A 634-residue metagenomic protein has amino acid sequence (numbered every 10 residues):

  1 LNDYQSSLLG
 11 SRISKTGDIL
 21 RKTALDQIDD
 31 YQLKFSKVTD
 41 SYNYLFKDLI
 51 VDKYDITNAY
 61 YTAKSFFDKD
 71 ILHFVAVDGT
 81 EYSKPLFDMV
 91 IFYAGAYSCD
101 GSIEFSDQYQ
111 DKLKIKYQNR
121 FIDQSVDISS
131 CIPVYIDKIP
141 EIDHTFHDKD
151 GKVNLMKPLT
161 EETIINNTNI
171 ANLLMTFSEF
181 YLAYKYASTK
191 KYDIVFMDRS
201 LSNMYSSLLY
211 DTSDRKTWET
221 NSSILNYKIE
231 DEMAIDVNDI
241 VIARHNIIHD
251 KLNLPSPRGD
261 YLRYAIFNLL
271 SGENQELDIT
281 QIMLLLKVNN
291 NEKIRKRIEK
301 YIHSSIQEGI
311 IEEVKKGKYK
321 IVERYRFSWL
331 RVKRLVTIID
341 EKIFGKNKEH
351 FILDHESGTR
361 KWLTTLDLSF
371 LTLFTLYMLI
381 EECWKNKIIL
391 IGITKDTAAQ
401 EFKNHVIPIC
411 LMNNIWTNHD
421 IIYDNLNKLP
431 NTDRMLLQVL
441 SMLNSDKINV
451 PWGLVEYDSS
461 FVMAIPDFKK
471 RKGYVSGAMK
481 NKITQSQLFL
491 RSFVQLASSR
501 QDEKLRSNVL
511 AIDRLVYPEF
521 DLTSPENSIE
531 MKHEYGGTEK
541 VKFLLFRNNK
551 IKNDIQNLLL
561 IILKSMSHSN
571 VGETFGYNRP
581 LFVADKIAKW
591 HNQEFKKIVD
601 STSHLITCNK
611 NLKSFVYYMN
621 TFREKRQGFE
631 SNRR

Functional and structural regions predicted by a protein language model:
L1-Y60, F66-F67, L72, P133-I139 (+1 more regions): Long, contiguous domain-sized segments
S11-T16, D100-I165: Compact, glycine/acidic-enriched structural inserts
F74-V77: Short hydrophobic beta-strand that contains or immediately precedes a catalytic carboxylate
G79-P85: Short acidic, Gly/Ser-rich segments with clustered Asp/Glu that frequently serve as metal-coordination loops in enzyme
P85-S102: A short alpha/beta connector and helix-capping loop motif
M89-V90, S106-D107, Y210, H405: Surface-exposed beta-strand edges and their flanking turn/coil or helix-capping segments
